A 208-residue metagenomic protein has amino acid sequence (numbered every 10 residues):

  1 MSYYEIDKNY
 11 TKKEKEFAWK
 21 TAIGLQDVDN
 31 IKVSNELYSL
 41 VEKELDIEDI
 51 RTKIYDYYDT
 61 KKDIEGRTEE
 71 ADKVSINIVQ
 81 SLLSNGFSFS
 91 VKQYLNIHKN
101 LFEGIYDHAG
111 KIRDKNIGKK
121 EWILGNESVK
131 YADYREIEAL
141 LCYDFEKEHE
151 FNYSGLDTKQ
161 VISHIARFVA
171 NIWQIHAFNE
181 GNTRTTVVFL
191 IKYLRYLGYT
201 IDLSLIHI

Functional and structural regions predicted by a protein language model:
M1-H207: FIC/Doc superfamily catalytic core
